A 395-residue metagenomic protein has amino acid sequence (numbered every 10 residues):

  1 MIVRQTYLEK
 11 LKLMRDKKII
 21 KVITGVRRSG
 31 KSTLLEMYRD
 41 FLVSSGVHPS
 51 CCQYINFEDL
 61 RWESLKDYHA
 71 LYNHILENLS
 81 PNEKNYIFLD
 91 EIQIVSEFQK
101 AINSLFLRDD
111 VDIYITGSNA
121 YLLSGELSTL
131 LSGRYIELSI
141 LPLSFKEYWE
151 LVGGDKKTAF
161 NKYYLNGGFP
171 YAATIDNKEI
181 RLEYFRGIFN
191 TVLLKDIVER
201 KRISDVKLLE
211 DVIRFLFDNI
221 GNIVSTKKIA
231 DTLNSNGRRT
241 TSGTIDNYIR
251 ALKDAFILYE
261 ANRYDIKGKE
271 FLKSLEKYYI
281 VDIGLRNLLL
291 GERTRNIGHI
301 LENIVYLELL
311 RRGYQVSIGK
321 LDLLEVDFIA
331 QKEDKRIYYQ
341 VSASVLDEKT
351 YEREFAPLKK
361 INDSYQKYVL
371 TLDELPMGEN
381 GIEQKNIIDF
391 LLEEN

Functional and structural regions predicted by a protein language model:
I2-D16: Pre-Walker A adenine-sensing motif
I23: Hydrophobic anchor at the beta1->P-loop junction of P-loop NTPases
K31: Conserved lysine of the Walker
L34: Hydrophobic positions on the alpha1 helix immediately C-terminal to the Walker A/P-loop
Q53-N82: Short glycine-rich substrate-engagement loop in P-loop NTPases that contacts/grips substrate
S118-A120, S124-I223, Y259: Interdomain motor-coupling "hinge/lid" segment immediately C-terminal to the ATP-binding subdomain of NTP-driven enzymes
K178-R336: Accessory nucleic acid-recognition modules appended to NTPase machines
G319, A343-I388: Catalytic cores of nucleic-acid endonucleases
